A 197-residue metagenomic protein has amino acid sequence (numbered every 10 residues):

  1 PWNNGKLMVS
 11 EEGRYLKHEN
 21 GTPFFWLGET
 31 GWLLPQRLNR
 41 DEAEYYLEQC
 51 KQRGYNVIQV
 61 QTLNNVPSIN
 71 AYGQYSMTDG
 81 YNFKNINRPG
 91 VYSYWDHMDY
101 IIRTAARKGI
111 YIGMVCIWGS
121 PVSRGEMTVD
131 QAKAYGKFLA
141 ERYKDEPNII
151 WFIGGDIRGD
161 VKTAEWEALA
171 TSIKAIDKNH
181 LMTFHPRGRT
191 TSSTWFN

Functional and structural regions predicted by a protein language model:
P1-E11: Extended acidic/polar, glycine-enriched regions that form or flank non-catalytic beta-rich accessory modules
S10-N197: Active-site mouth of glycoside hydrolases
